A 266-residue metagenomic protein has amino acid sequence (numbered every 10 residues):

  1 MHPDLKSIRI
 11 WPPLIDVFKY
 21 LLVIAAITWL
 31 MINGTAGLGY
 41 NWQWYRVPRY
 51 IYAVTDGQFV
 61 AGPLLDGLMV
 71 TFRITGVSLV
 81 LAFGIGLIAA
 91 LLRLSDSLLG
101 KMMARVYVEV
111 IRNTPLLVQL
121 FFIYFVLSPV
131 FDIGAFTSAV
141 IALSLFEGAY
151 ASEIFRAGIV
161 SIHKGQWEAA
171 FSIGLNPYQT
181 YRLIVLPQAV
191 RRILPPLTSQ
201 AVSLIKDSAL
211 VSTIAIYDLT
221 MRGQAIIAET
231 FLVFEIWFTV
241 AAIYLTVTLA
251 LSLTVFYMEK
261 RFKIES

Functional and structural regions predicted by a protein language model:
M1-S266: Transmembrane alpha-helices and adjacent helix-loop boundaries
